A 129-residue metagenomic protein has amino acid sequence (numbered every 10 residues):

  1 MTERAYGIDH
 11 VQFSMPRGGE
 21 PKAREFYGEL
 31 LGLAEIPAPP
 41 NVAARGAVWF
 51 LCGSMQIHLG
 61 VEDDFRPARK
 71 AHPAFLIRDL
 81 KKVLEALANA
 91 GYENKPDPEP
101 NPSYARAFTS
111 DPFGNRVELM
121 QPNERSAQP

Functional and structural regions predicted by a protein language model:
M1-R24, A71-P73, R125-P129: N-terminal beta-strand motif that seeds the catalytic metal site of vicinal oxygen chelate
M1-Y6, N89-P129: Vicinal oxygen chelate
I8-R17, V48-L51, E62-L87, A105-S110 (+1 more regions): Vicinal oxygen chelate
F13-M55: Core segments of cupin and vicinal oxygen chelate
K22-E25, E29, K81-N89, E93: Replace "anionic and nucleotidyl ligands
E35-P37, L59, E93-D97: A short linear hydrophobic-aromatic micro-motif
P40-A43, D64-P67, E99-P102: A short beta-turn/loop motif at secondary-structure boundaries
